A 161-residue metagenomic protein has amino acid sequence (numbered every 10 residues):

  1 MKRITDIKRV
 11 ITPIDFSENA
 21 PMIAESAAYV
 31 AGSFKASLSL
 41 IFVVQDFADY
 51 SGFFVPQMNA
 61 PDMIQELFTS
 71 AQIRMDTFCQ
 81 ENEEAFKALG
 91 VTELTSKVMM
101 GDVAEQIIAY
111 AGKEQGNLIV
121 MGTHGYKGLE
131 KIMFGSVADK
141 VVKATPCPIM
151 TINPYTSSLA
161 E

Functional and structural regions predicted by a protein language model:
M1-T5, Q80-I119, T156-E161: Structural beta-alpha unit
K2-P61: Small/aliphatic-rich secondary-structure junction motif
D6, A109-A160: Gly/Ser-rich helix-loop-strand patches that form or flank binding pockets for ribonucleotide-derived cofactors
S26, S70-N82, Q106: Short, solvent-exposed amphipathic alpha-helices that sit in or adjacent to ligand/effector-binding or catalytic
A28, E83, D139: Active-site phosphate/pyrophosphate- and oxyanion-stabilizing loops and adjacent acidic/basic residues in soluble
I41, T95-M99, M150: General small-molecule cofactor/ligand-binding pocket signal
N59-R74: A short acidic, glycine-rich active-site loop that binds or catalyzes chemistry on phosphate/adenosine moieties
